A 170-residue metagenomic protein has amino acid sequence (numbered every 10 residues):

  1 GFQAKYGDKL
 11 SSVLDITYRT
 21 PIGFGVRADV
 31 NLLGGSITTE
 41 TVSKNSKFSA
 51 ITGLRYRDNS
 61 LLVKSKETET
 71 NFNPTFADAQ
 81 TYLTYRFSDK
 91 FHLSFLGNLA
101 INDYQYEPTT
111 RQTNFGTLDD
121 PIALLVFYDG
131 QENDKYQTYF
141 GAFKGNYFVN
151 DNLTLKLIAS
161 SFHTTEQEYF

Functional and structural regions predicted by a protein language model:
A4-G25, I37, T41: N-terminal periplasmic accessory domains that precede and gate Gram-negative outer-membrane beta-barrel machines
Y6-S12, A50-R55, Q112-T117: Short hydrophobic/aromatic-rich motifs at helix boundaries and adjacent loops
R19-I22, V63-E67, A77, P121-D129 (+1 more regions): Extracytoplasmic loops and strand-loop junctions of Gram-negative outer membrane beta-barrel proteins
R27, L33-Y56, E69-P108, E132-H163: Transmembrane beta-barrel wall of Gram-negative outer-membrane proteins
D58-S60: Small-residue helix/turn framework positions
L62-E69, Y106-N114, A159, E168-F170: Outer-membrane beta-barrel translocator domains and adjoining extracellular loop/strand segments of Gram-negative
P108, Q112-F127: Surface-exposed loop/turn segments flanking beta-strands in extracellular/periplasmic regions
